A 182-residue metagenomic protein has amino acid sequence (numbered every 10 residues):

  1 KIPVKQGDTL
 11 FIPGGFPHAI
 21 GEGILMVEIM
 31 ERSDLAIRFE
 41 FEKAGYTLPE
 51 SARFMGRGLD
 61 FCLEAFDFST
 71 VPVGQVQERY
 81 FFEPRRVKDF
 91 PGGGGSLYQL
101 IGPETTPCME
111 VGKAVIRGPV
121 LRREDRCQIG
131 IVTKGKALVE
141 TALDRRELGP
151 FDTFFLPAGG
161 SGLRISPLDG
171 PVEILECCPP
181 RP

Functional and structural regions predicted by a protein language model:
I2, T9-L10, H18, V27 (+3 more regions): His/acidic/aromatic-lined binding-pocket segments of jelly-roll/cupin-type domains and related regulatory beta-sandwich
I2-L10, T141-G160: Short acidic-glycine-tyrosine-enriched beta hairpin
P13: Short beta-strand segments
F16-L35, R145, G149, A158-P182: Ligand-binding loop in jelly-roll beta-barrel domains
E22-R53, F90, R126, G130 (+2 more regions): Non-heme Fe(II)/2-oxoglutarate
G23, M109, K113-L143: Glycine- and acidic-residue-biased ligand/ion/polar-headgroup-sensing regions
I37-P119: C-terminal amphipathic alpha-helical segment
I131, F154-F155, P180-R181: Active/binding-pocket-proximal capping segment
